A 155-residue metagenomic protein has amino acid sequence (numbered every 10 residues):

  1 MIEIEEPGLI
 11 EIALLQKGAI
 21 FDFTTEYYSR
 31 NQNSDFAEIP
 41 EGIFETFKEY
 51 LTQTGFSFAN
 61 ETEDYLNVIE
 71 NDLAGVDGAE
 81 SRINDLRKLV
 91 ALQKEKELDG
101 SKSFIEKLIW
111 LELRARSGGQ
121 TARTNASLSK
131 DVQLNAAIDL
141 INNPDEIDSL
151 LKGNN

Functional and structural regions predicted by a protein language model:
M1-N155: Conserved functional hotspot residues or short segments at active or partner-binding sites across diverse domains
